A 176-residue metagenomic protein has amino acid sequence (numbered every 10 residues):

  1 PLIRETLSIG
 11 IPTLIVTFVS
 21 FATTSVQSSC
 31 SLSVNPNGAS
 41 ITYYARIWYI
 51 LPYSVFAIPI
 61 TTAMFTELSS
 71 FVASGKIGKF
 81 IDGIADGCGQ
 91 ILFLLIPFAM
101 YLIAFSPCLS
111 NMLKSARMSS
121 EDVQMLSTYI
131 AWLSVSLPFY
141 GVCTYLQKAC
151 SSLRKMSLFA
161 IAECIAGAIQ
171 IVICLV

Functional and structural regions predicted by a protein language model:
P1-V176: Membrane-embedded alpha-helical bundles of multi-pass transporters/translocases, especially carrier/permease families
